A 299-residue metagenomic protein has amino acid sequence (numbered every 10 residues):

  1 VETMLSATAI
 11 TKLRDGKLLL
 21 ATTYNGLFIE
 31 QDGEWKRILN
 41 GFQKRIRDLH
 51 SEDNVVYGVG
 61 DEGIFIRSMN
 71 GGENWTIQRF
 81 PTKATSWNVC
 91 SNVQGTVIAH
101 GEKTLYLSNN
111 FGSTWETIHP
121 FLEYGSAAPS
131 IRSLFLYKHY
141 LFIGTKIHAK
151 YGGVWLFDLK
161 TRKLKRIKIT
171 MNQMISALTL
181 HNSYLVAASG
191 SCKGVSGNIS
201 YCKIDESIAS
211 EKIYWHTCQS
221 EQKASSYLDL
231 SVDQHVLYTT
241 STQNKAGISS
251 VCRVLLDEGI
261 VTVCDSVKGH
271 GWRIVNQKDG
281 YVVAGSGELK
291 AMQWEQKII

Functional and structural regions predicted by a protein language model:
V1, E34-L39, W75-R79, W115-Y124 (+3 more regions): A short beta-strand motif characteristic of beta-propeller blades
L5-T11, Q43-S51, K83-V93, S126-F135 (+3 more regions): Repeated scaffold domains used in trafficking and secretory/extracellular systems, primarily beta-propellers
L18, V56, V97, L141 (+3 more regions): Hydrophobic beta-strand positions that form the internal "hydrophobic ladder" of WD40/Gbeta-like beta-propeller blades
T22-T23, G60-D61, H100-G101, I143-K146 (+3 more regions): Recurrent small/Gly-Pro-centered beta-turn motifs in extracellular repeat architectures
G26-F28, G63-F65, T104-Y106, I147-Y151 (+3 more regions): Short glycine/acidic-enriched loop and turn motifs that connect beta-strands
E30, S68-M69, S108-N109, F157 (+5 more regions): Conserved Ser/Thr-centered positions that define the repeating blades of beta-propeller domains
S91-N92, I98-T179, A187-K193: Solenoidal tandem-repeat scaffolds enriched in leucines and small polar residues
G269-I299: Blade-level signature of beta-propeller repeat domains, shared across WD40, Kelch, NHL, RCC1 and BNR/Asp-box propellers
